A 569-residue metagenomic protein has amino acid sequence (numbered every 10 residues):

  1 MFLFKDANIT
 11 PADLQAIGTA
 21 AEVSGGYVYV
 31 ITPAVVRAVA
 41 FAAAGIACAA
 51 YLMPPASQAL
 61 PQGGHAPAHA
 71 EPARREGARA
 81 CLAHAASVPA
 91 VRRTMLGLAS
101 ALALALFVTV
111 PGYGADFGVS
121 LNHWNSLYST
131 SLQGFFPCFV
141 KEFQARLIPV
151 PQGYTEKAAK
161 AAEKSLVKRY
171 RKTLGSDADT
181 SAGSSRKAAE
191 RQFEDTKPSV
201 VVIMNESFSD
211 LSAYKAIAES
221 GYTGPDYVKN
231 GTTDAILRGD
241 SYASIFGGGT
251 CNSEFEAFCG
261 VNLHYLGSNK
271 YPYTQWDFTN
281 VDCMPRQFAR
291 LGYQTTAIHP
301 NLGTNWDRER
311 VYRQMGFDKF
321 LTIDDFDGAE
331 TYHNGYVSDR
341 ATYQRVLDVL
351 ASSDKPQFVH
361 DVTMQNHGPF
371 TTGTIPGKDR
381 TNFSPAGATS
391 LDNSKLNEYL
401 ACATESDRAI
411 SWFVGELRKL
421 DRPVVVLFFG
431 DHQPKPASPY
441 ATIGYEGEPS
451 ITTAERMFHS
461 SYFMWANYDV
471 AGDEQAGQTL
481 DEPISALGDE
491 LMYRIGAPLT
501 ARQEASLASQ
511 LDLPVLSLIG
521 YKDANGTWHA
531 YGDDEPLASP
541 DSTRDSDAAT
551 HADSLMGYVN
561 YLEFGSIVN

Functional and structural regions predicted by a protein language model:
M1-T130: Transmembrane and membrane-interface helices of multi-pass, inner-membrane envelope-modifying transferases
K5, L14-G25, P33-V36, P137-I148 (+3 more regions): Short alpha-helical interface patches
P11, L127-C138, S244-G248, F255 (+1 more regions): Membrane-interface micro-motifs in multi-pass membrane enzymes
L14-I17, L132-F136, V140, G224-P225 (+2 more regions): Alpha-helix initiation and N-capping motif
G18-A21, F41, F136-Q144, V167 (+4 more regions): Generic detector of well-ordered alpha-helical segments enriched in charged/polar residues, highlighting helical
S57-V91, S165-E194, S352, K419 (+1 more regions): Intrinsically disordered, low-complexity coil segments
V108-V202: Membrane-interface segments at or immediately adjacent to transmembrane helices that form the boundary between
S176-E194, M204-N205, D210-N569: Solvent-exposed soluble domains appended to multi-pass membrane proteins
